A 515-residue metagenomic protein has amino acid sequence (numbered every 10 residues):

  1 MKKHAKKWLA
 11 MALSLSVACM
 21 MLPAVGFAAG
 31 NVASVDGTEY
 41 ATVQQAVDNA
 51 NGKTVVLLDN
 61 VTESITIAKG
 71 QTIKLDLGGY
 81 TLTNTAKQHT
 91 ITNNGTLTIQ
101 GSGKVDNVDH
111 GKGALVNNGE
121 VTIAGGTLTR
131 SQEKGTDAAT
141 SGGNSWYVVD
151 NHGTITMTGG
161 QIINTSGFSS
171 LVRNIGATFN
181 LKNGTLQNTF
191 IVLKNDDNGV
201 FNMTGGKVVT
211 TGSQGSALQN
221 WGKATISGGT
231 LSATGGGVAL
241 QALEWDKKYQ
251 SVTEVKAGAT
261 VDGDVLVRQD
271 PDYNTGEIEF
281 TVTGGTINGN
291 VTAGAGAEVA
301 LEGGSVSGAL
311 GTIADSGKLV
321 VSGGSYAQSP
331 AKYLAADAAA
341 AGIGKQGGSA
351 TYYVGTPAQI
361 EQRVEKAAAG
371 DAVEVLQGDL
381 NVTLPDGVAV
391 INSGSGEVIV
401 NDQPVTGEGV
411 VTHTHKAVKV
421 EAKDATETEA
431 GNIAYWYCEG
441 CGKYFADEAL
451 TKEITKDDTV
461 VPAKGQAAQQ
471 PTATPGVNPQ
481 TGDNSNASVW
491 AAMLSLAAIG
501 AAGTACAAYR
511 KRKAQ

Functional and structural regions predicted by a protein language model:
M21-V32, V477-W490, C506-R510: Sec-dependent signal peptide cleavage junction
G30-L58, Q346-E374: Acidic Gly/Asp/Thr-rich repetitive segments characteristic of extracellular carbohydrate-active and adhesion proteins
N49-T62, I73-Y80, R363-N381, A389-G394: Glycine-rich repeat segments that build the extracellular carbohydrate-interaction surface of secreted and virion
V55, I65, I73-L75, H89 (+21 more regions): Solenoid scaffold repeats with emphasis on beta-solenoid/beta-helix
T62-K74, L82-Q100, N107-V121, D137 (+9 more regions): Extracellular beta-strand-rich solenoid/capping regions of secreted or surface-exposed proteins that bind or remodel
G79-K87, Q100-G111, A124-S145, M157-S169 (+8 more regions): Beta-strand-rich solenoid/repeat architectures in extracellular/passenger domains of polysaccharide-targeting enzymes
V410-V411, I454-S485: C-terminal low-complexity, Ser/Thr- and acidic/Pro-rich disordered "stalk" regions positioned immediately N-terminal
I499-Q515: C-terminal membrane-anchoring or membrane-association module
